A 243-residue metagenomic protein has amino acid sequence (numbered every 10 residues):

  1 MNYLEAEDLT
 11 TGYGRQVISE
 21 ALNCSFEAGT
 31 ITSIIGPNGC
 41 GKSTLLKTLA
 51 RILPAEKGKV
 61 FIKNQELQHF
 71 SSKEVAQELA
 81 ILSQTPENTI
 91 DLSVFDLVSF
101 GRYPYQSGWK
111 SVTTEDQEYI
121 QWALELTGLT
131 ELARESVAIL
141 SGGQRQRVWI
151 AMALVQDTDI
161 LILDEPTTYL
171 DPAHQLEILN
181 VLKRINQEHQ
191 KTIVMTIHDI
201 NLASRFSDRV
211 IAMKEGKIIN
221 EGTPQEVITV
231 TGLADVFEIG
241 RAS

Functional and structural regions predicted by a protein language model:
L4, I18-A21: Conserved structural motif at the start of ABC-family nucleotide-binding domains
I35-P37: The feature captures the beta-strand-to-loop junction immediately N-terminal to the Walker
A50: Helix-to-loop junction immediately C-terminal to a conserved catalytic motif
G58-E66, V75: Conserved ABC transporter NBD signature motif
S111, S136-L140: Conserved ABC ATPase signature
L161-E165: Catalytic Walker B motif of ABC-type/P-loop ATPase nucleotide-binding domains
